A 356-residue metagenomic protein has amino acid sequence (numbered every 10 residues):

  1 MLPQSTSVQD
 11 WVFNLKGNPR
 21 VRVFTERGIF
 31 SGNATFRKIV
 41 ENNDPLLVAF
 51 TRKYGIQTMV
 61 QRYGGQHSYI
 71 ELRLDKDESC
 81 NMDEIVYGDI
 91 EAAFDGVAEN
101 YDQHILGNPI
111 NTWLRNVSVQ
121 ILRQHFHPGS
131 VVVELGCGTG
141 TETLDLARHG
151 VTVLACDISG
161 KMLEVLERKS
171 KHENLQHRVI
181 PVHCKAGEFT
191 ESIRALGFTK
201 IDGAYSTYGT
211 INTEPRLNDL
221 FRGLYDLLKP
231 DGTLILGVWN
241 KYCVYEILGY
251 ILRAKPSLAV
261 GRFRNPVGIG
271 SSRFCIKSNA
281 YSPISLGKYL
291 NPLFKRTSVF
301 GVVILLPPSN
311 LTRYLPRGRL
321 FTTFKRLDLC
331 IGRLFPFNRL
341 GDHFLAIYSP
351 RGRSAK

Functional and structural regions predicted by a protein language model:
S5-D75: Short, structured beta-strand-loop surface elements
S79-H127, T141, D145: Conserved class I S-adenosyl-L-methionine
T139-F189: Class I SAM-dependent methyltransferase SAM/SAH-binding core
D202-R216: A short SAM/SAH-binding and catalytic strip from SAM-dependent methyltransferases
N218-P230: A short glycine-rich, Lys/Arg-flanked "PGG" loop and its adjoining helix->strand segment in the class I
I235-F263: Conserved class I S-adenosyl-L-methionine
I269-S285: Acceptor-substrate binding/catalytic loop of class I
I284, K288, S298-K356: A C-terminal cap/extension of S-adenosyl-L-methionine-dependent methyltransferases that defines the acceptor-substrate
